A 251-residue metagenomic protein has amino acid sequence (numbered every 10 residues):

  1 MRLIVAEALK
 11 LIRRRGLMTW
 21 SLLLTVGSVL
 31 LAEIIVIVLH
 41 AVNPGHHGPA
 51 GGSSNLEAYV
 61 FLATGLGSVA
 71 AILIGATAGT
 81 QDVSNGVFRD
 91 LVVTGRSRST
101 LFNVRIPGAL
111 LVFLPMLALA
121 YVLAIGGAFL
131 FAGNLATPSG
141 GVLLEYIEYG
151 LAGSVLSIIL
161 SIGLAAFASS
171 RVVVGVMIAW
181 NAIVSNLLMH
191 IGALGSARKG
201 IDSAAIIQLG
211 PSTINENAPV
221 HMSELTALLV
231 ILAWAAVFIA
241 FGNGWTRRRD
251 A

Functional and structural regions predicted by a protein language model:
M1-I12: A short amphipathic helical element positioned immediately N-terminal to and/or at the very start of a transmembrane
L3, A193-E216: Short hydrophobic, aromatic-rich alpha-helical segments embedded in or entering the lipid bilayer of multi-pass
E7, G95-S97, S169, T246: Generic structural signal for small/hydrophobic residues in well-ordered secondary structure, especially within
K10, T80, L91-V93, S161-A166: Helix-capping/transition residues at the boundaries of transmembrane alpha-helices and the short helical linkers
G16-A78, F102-S170, I178-A179, I183-N186 (+1 more regions): Secretory targeting signals
V42-N43, G108-A109, I191-I201: A cytosolic-side transmembrane-helix exit/cap motif
L73-T94, R98: Transmembrane helix boundary and interhelical loop/hinge segments in multi-pass membrane proteins
V230-A251: Junction motif at the cytosolic side of a transmembrane helix
